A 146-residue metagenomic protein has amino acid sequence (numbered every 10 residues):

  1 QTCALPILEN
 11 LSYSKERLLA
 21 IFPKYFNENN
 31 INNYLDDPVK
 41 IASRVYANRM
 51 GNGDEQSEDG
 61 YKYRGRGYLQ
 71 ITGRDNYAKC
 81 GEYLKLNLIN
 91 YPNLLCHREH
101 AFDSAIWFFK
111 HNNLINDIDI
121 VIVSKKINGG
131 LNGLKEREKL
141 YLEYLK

Functional and structural regions predicted by a protein language model:
T2-L5: Short, small-residue-biased leader/transition segments that mark boundaries at the very start of proteins
I7-S12: Short Gly/aromatic-enriched secondary-structure transition segments
K15, L19-F22: Long, compositionally biased
F22-N116: Alpha-helical segment that forms one wall of the substrate-binding/catalytic cleft in peptidoglycan-active domains
K110-K146: Long, compositionally biased interface segments
